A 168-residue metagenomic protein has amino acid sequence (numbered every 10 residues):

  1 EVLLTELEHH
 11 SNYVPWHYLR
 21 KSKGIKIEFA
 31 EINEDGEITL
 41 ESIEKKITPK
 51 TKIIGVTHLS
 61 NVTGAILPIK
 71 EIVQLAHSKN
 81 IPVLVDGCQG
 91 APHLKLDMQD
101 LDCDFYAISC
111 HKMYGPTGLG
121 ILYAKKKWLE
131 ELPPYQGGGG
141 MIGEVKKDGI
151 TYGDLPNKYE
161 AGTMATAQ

Functional and structural regions predicted by a protein language model:
E1-Q168: Pyridoxal 5′-phosphate
